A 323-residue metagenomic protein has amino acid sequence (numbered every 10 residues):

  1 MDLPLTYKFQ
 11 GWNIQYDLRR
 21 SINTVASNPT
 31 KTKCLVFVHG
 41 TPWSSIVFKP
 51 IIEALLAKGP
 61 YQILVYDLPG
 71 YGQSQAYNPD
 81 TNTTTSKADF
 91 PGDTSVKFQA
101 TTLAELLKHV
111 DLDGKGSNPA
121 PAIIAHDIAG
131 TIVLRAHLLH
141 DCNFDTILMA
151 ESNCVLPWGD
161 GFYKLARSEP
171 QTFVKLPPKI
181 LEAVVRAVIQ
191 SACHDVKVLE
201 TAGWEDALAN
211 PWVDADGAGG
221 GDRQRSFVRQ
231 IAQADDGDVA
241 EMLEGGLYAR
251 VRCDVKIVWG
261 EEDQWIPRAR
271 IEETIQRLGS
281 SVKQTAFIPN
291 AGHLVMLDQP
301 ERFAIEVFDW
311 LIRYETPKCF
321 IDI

Functional and structural regions predicted by a protein language model:
D2, I14, R20-T32, T41 (+7 more regions): Flexible "cap/lid" subdomain of the alpha/beta-hydrolase fold that forms the substrate-access gate
L3-Q10: Short acidic-hydrophobic surface loop/beta-edge motif
I46-L64: Short amphipathic alpha-helix adjacent to the substrate-entry channel of hydrolases
A291: Conserved short acidic donor-positioning loop in nucleotide-sugar-dependent glycosyltransferases
I321-I323: Extended, polar/charged low-complexity intrinsically disordered and coiled-coil segments in eukaryotic
